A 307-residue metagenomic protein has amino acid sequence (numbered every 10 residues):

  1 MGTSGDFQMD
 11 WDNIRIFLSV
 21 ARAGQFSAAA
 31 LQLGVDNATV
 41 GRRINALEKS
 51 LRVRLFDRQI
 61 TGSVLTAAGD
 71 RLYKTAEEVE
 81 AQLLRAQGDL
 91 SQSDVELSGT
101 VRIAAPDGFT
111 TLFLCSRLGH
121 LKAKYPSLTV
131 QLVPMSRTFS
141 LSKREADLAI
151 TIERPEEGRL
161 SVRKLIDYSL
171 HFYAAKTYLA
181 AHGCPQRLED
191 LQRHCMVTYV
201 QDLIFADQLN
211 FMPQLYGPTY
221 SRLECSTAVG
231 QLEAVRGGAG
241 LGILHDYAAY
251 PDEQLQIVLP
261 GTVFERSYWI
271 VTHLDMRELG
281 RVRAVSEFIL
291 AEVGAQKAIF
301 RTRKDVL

Functional and structural regions predicted by a protein language model:
S19-G34: Short helix-boundary/capping micro-motifs
L31, K49, A123: Alpha-helical residues within the helix-turn-helix
D36, R43, R117: Residues within the DNA-recognition helix of helix-turn-helix
L47-E48, L255: Conserved amphipathic alpha-helical core elements
E48-L65: A short LG(V/I)-centered, amphipathic sequence patch enriched for acidic residue(s) preceding the LG motif
S50-L51, L72-D94, Q296: Alpha-helical linker/hinge and terminal dimerization helices associated with HTH transcriptional regulators
S98-G158: Central regulatory/effector-binding core of bacterial HTH transcription factors
K143, P155-Y268, G294-L307: C-terminal regulatory
